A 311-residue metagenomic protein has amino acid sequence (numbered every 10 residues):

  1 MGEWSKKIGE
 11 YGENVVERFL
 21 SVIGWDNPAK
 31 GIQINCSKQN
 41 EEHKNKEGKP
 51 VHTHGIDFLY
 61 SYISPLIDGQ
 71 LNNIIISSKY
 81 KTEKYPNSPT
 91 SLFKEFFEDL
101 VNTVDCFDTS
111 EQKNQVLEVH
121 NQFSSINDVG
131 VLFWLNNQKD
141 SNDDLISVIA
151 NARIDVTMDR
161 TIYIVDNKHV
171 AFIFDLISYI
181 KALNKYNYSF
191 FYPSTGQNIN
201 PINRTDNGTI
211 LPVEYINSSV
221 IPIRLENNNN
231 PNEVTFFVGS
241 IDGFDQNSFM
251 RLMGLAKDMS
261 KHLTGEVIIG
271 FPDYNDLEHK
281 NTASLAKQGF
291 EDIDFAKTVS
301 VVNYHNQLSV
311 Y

Functional and structural regions predicted by a protein language model:
M1-G55, Y60-Y311: Intrinsically disordered, low-complexity Ser/Thr/Pro/Gly-rich regulatory segments
